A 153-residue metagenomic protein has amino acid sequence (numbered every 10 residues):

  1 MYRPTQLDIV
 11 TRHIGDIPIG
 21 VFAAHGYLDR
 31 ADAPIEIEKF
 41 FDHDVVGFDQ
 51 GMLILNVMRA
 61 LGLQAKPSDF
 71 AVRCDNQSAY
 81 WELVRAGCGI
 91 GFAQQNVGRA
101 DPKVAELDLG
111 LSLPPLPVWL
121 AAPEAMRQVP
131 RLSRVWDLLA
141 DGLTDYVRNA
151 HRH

Functional and structural regions predicted by a protein language model:
M1-R73, N96-D101: Acidic, Gly/Pro-rich loop/turn segments at junctions of secondary structure
I9-V10, A105-G110: Short beta-strand/turn micro-motifs at beta-sheet edges
R12, E38, W81-E82, S133: Alpha-helical segments flanking ligand/cofactor-binding loops in enzyme cores
E38, Q95-K103, L111-H153: C-terminal effector-binding regulatory domain of bacterial HTH transcription factors
N76-S78: Conserved glycosyltransferase catalytic-site signature
Y80-A105: A ligand-binding cleft/hinge motif common to bilobed small-molecule-binding domains
